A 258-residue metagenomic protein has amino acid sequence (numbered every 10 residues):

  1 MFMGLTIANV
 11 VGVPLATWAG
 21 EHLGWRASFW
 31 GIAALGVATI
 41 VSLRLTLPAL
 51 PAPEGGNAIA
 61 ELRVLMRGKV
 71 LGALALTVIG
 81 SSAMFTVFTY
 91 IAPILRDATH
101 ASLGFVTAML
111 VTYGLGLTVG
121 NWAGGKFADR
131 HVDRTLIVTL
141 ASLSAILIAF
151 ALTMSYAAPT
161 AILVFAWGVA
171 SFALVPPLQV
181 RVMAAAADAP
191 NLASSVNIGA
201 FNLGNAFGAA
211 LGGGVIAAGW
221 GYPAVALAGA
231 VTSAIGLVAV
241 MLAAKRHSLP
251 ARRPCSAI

Functional and structural regions predicted by a protein language model:
M1-L45: Helix-loop-helix hairpin linking two adjacent transmembrane segments in secondary transporters
E21-A33, G214-S233: A membrane-interface helix-boundary motif in multi-pass transporters
L43-N57, L242-R252: Helix-loop junctions on the cytosolic side of multi-pass membrane transporters, especially the intracellular loop
T46-L74: Juxtamembrane intracellular "pre-TM" segments in multi-pass secondary transporters
L71-L110: Extracytoplasmic gate region of multi-pass secondary transporters
G120-V132, I216-A217: Helix-to-loop junctions at the C-terminal end of transmembrane segments in multipass secondary transporters
R134-L178: C-terminal transmembrane helical hairpin of 12-TM major facilitator-type secondary transporters
A185-W220, G229: A late C-terminal transmembrane helix in Major Facilitator Superfamily
